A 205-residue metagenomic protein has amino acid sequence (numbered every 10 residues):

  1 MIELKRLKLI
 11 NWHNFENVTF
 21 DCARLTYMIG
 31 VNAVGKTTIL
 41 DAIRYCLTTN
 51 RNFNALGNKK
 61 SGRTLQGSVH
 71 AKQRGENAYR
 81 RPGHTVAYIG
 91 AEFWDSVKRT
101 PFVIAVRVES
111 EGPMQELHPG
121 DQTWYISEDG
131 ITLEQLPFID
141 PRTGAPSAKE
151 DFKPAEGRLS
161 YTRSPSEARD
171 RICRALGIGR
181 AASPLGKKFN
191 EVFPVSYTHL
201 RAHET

Functional and structural regions predicted by a protein language model:
M1-T48, K59, T64: Pre-Walker A-like glycine/lysine-rich segment at the N-terminus of P-loop NTPase domains
I29-G30, S110-Q122, R142-Y161: Short, surface-exposed linear segments at secondary-structure transitions and domain or protein termini
D41-P113, S166, D170-L185: Conserved P-loop NTP-binding catalytic core
V86-A91, M114-D129: Short polybasic amphipathic segments
W124-A145: Compact, glycine/acidic-enriched structural inserts
P194-V195: Acidic, proline/serine/threonine- and glycine-rich low-complexity intrinsically disordered segments
T198-T205: Conserved small/polar residues in nucleotide/adenosyl-binding loops
